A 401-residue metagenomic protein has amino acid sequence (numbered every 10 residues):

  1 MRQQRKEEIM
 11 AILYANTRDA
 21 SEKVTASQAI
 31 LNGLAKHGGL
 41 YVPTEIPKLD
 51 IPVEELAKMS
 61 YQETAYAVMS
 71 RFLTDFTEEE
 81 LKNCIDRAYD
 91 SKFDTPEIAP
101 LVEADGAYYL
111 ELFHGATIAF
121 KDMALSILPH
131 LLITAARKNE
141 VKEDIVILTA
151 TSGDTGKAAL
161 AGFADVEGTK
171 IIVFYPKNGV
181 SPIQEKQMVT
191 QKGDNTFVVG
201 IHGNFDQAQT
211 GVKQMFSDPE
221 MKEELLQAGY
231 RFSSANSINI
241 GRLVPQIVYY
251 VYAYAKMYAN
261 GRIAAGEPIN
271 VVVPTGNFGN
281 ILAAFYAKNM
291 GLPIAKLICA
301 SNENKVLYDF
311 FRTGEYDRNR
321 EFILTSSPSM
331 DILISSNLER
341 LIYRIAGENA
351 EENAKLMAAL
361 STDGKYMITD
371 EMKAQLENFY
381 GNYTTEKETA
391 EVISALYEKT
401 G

Functional and structural regions predicted by a protein language model:
R2-R5, I9-G401: PLP-dependent amino-acid enzyme catalytic core
